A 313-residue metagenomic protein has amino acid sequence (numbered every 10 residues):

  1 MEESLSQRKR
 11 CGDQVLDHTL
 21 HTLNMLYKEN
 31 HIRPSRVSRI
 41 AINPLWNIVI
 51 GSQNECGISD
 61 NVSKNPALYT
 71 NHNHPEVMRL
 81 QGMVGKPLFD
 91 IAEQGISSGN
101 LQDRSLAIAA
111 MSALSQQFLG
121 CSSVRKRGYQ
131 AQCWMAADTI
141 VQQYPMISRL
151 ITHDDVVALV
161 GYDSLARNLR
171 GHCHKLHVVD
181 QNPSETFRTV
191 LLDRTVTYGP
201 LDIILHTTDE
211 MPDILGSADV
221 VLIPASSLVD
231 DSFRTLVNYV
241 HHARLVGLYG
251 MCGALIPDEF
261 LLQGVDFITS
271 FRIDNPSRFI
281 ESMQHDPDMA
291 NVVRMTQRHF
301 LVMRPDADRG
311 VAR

Functional and structural regions predicted by a protein language model:
E2-H172, F300-R313: Electropositive, gly/pro-rich neighborhoods at or near active sites that engage anionic ligands
T152, N168-C173, L215-G216, V237-A243: Short, conserved loop/helix-junction motifs that constitute active-site signature segments in enzyme catalytic cores
D155, H174, D219, D266: Conserved acidic residues
A158, V220-P224, G247: Structural motif
D163, N182, C252: Residues in the short beta-alpha loop(s) of Rossmann-like NAD(P)-binding domains
H172-S217: Conserved nucleotide-cofactor-binding alpha/beta core module
K175, Y198-G199, Y239-L248: Short beta-strand/loop segments at the ligand-binding rim of alpha/beta enzyme cores
T235, L245-R313: C-terminal functional extensions of proteins
